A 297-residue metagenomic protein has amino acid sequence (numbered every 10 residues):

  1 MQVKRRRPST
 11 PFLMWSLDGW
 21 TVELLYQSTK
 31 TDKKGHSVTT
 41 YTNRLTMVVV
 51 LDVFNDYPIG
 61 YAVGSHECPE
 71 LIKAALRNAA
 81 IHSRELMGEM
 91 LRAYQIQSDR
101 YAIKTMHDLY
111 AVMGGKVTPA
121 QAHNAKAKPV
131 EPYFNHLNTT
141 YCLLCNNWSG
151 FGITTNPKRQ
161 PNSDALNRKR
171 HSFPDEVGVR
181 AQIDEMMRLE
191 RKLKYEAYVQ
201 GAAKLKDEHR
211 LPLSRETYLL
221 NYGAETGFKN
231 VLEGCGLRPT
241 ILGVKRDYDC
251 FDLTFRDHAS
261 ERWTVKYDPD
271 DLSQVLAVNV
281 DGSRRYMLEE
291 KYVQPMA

Functional and structural regions predicted by a protein language model:
M1-L13, V22, H107-N124, V130 (+4 more regions): Intrinsically disordered terminal and processing segments
M1-T46, Y57, A74, H82: Mobile-element integrase/transposase regions, centering on the N-terminal DNA-binding/Zn-coordinating module
D18-E23, L51-N55, V63-E67, R100-A102 (+2 more regions): Short, flexible loop/turn elements at secondary-structure junctions
Q27-T29, D108-L109, V275-V278: Short conserved micro-motifs at the rims of enzyme active sites and ligand-binding pockets
D56-Y57, S283: Residue-level signal for well-ordered, solvent-exposed loop/turn and beta-edge residues enriched in charged/polar side
Y61-M87: Active-site beta-loop-alpha junctions of metal-dependent nucleic acid enzymes, especially the RNase H-like/DDE
M87, L91-E216: Globin-like tetrapyrrole-binding proteins
V177-A297: C-terminal, beta-rich DNA-binding module of retroviral/retroelements integrases
